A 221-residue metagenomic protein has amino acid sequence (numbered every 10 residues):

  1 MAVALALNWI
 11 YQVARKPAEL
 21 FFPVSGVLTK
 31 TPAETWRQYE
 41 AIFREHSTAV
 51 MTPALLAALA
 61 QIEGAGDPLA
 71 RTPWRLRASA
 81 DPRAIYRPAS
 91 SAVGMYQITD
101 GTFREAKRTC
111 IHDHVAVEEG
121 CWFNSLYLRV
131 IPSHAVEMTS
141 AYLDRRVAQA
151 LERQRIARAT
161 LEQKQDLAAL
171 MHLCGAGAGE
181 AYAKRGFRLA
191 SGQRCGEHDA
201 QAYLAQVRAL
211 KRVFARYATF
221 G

Functional and structural regions predicted by a protein language model:
M1-I10: N-terminal Sec-pathway targeting helices
W9-T219: Catalytic glycan-binding domains that act on GlcNAc-containing polysaccharides
